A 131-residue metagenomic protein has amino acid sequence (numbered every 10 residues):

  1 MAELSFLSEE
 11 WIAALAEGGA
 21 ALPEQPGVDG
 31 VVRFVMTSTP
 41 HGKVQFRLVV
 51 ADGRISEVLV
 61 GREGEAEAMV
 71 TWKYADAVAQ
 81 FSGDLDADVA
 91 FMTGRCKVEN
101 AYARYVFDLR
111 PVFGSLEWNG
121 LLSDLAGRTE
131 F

Functional and structural regions predicted by a protein language model:
M1-F131: Feature captures hydrophobic
